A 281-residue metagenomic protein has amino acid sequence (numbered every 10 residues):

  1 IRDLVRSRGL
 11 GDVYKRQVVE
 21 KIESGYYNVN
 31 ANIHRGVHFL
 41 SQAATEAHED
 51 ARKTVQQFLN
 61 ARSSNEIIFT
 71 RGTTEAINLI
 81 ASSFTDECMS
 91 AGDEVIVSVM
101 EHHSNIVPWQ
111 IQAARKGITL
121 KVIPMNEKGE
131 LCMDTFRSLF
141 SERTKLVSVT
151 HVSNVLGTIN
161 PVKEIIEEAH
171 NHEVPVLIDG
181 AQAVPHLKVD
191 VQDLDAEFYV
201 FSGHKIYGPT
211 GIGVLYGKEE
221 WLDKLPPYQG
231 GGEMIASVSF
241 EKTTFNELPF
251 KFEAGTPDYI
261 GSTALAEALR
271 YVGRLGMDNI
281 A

Functional and structural regions predicted by a protein language model:
R2, S7-A281: Pyridoxal 5′-phosphate
